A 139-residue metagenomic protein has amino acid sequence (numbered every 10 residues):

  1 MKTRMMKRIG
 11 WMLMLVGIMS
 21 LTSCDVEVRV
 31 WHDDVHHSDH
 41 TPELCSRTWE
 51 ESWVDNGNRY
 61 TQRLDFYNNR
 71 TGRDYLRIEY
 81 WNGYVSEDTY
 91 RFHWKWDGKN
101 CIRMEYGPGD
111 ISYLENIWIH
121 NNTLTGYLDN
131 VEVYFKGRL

Functional and structural regions predicted by a protein language model:
K2-W11: Bacterial N-terminal signal peptides that target proteins for export
V16-G17: Repetitive helical segments and hydrophobic/amphipathic motifs
S20-S23: C-terminal motif of bacterial Sec signal peptides marking the signal peptidase cleavage site
D25-T89, K99-L139: Lipid interaction determinants
